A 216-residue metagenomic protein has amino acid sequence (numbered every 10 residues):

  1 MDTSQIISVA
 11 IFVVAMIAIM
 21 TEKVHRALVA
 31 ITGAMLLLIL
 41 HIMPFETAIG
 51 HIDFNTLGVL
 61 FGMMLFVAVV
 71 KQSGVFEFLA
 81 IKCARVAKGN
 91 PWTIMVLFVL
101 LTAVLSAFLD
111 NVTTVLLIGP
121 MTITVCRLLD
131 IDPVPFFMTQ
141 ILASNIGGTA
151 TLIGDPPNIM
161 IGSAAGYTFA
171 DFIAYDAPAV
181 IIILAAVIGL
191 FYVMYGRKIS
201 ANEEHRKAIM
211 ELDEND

Functional and structural regions predicted by a protein language model:
M1-A10, F78-I81, R85-K88, Y195-D216: Intrinsically disordered, low-complexity non-transmembrane regions of multi-pass membrane transporters
M1-S4, T21, F45-T56, F169-A179: Interfacial loop-to-helix junctions that mark the boundaries of transmembrane helices in multi-pass membrane
S4-M43, D53-L65: Hydrophobic mid-bilayer segments of alpha-helices in multi-pass membrane transport proteins, especially secondary
Q5-A10, A27-T32, W92-L100, T114 (+4 more regions): Hydrophobic alpha-helical transmembrane segments
V13-I17, M35-I39, L100-V104, V125 (+1 more regions): Alpha-helical transmembrane segments of multipass membrane proteins
V14-K23, L101-D110, I141-I153: Transmembrane alpha-helix interface/packing and boundary motifs in multi-pass membrane proteins, characterized by
E46-V134: Membrane-embedded alpha-helical segments and adjacent helix-loop junctions characteristic of multi-pass solute
L128-V134, M138, A150-T151, A170-D216: Juxtamembrane and boundary regions of transmembrane helices in multi-pass small-molecule transporters and channels
